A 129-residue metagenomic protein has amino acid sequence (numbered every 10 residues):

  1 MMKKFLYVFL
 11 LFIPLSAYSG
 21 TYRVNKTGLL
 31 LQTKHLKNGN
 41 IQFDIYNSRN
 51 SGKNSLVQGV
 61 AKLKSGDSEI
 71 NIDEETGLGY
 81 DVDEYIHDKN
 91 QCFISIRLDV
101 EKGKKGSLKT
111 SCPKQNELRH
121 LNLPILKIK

Functional and structural regions predicted by a protein language model:
M1-M2: N-terminal secretory signal peptides that target proteins for export/translocation
F5-L15: Sec-dependent N-terminal signal peptides
F5-L6, G106, K129: Residue-level detector of intrinsically disordered/flexible regions characterized by low predicted structural confidence
I13, I86, K105-S107: Processing junctions and N-termini across compartments
L15-Y18, N38, K102-G103: A short, compositionally biased
G20-R97, C112-K129: Central antiparallel beta-sheet cores of small beta-barrel/beta-sandwich binding domains
K104-K114: Low-complexity, intrinsically disordered Gly/Pro/Thr-rich segments
